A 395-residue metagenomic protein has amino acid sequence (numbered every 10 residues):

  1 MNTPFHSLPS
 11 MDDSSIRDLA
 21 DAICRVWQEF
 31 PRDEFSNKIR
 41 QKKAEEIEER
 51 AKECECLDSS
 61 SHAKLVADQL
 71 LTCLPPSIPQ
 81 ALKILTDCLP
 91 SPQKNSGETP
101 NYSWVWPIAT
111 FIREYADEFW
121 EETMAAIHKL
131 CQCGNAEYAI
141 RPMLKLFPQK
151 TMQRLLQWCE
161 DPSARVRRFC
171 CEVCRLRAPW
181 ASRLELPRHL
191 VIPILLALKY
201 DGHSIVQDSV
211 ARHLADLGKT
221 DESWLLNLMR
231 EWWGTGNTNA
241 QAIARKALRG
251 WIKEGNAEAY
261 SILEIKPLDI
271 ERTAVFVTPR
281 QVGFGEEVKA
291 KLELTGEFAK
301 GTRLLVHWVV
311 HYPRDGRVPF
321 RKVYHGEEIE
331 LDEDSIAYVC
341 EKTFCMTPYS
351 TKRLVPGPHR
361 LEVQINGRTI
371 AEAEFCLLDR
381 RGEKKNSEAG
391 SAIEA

Functional and structural regions predicted by a protein language model:
M1-A259, V282-G283, K300-R303: Surface-facing alpha-helical segments and adjacent helix-coil boundary elements at the starts of domains
Y260-E297: Surface beta-strand/loop "capping" patches
I270-T273, D315-E328: Short beta-strand and strand-turn-strand segments in soluble, beta-rich domains
E286-T295, A299-D315: Beta-strand-rich binding/interaction modules
A290, K322-Y349, L377: A beta-strand/beta-hairpin structural motif
P348-P358: Short glycine/proline/serine/threonine-rich loop/turn segments at secondary-structure transition edges
P348-S350, Q364-A373: Short acidic/polar inter-strand loop motif in beta-rich domains
R368-K385: Short beta-strand elements
